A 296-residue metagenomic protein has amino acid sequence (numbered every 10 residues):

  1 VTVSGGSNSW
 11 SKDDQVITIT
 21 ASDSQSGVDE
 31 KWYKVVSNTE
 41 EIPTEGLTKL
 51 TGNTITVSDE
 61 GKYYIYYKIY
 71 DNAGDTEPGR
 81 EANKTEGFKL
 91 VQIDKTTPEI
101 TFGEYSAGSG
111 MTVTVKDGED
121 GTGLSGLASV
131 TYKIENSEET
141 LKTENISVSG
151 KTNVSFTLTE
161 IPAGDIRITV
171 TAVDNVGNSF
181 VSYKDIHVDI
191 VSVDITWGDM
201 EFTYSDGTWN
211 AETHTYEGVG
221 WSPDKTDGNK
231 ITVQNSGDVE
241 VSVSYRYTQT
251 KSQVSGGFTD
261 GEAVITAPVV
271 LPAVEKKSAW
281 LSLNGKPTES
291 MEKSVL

Functional and structural regions predicted by a protein language model:
V1-V188: Low-complexity, disordered linker/stalk regions enriched in Pro/Thr/Ser/Gly
T2-S4, I190, H214, A273: Intrinsically disordered, low-complexity regions enriched in Ser/Pro/Gly/Gln/His and often acidic
S24-S26, D120-S125, T232-D238, L271-P272 (+2 more regions): Short, surface-exposed loop and linker segments with low hydrophobicity and enrichment for Pro/Ser/Thr
E60, G108, S149-K151, E201-D224 (+2 more regions): Solvent-exposed, conformationally flexible loop/turn segments
G110, D185-Q253, K293-V295: N-terminal small/polar-rich segments of proteins
Y132, I195, L281: Short aromatic-centered micro-motifs
E240-E292: Surface-exposed binding patches on compact interaction domains or structured appendages
